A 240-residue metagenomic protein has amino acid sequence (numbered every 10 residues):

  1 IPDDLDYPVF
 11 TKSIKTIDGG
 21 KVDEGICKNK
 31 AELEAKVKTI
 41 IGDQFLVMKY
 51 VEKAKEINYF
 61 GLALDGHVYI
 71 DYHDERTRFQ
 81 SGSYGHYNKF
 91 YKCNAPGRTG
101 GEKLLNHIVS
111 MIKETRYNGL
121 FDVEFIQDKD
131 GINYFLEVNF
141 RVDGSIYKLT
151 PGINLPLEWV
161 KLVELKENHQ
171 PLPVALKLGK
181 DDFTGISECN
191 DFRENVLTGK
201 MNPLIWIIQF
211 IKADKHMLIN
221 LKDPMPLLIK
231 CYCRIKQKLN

Functional and structural regions predicted by a protein language model:
I1-K53, L64-D65, N94, R98-N106: Active-site nucleotide/adenylate-binding loops and adjacent lid/helix of ATP-dependent enzymes
L5, D128-Y134: A short, glycine/Asx- and small/polar-enriched loop/turn that sits immediately N-terminal to a beta-strand
V9, Y69, Y134-E137: Protein kinase-like catalytic core scaffold
K12, F60-G61, E124-Q127: Active-site and channel-lining beta-strand-loop segments that bind or position nucleotide-derived/phosphorylated
I41-G42, E114-N118: Short secondary-structure junctions
K49-R116, N139-E164: ATP-dependent carboxylate/phosphate-activation module, predominantly the ATP-grasp catalytic core and closely related
N118-D130: A short glycine-rich, hydrophobically flanked beta-strand micro-motif that places a catalytic Asp/Glu for divalent metal
K161-N240: Peripheral (often C-terminal) accessory segments that flank ATP-dependent C-N-forming ligase machineries
